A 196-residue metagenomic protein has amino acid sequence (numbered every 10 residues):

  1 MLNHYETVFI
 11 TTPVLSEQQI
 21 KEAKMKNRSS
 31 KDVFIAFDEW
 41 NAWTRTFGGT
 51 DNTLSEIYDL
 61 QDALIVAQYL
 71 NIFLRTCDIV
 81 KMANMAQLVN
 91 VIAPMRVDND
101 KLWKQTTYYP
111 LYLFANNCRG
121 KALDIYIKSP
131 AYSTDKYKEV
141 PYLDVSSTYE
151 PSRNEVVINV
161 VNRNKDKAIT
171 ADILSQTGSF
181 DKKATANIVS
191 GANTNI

Functional and structural regions predicted by a protein language model:
M1-Y69, I127-E139: Noncatalytic carbohydrate-binding groove/subsite architecture in carbohydrate-active enzymes
S16, E39, A83, L111 (+2 more regions): Conserved, mostly hydrophobic/aromatic
Q19-K31, I72-K81, N117, G178-F180: Secondary-structure transition/capping motifs at alpha-helix termini and the adjoining loop/turn into the next element
E22-M25, Y69-I72, M82, S133-T134 (+2 more regions): Generic recognition of flexible, low-complexity loop/linker segments
A36-R45, M85-L88, D98, N159-R163 (+1 more regions): Generic beta-strand/beta-sheet core signal
N41-F47, V89-M95, S133-T134, K165-A168 (+1 more regions): Flexible loop/turn segments at secondary-structure boundaries
L70-Q87, I92-P141: Catalytic cores of secreted or luminal carbohydrate-active enzymes
V140-F180, A186: Carbohydrate-binding surface patches
